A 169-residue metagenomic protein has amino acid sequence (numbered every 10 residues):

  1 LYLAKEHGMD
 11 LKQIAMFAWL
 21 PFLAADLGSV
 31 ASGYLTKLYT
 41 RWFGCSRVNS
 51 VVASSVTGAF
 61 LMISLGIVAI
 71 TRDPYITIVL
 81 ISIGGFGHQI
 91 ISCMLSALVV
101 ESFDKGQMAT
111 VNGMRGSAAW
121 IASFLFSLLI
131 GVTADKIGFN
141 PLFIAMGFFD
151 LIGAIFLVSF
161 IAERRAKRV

Functional and structural regions predicted by a protein language model:
L1-Q13: Short amphipathic helix-loop junctions that connect adjacent transmembrane helices in Major Facilitator Superfamily/SLC
L3-A4, L35-T36, T40, G131-G138: Interfacial helix-cap and linker-helix signal at transmembrane-aqueous boundaries of multi-pass secondary transporters
D10, S46-A53, V132-F149: A membrane-interface helix-boundary motif in multi-pass transporters
D10-I14, A18, T77, N112: Juxtamembrane helix-start elements in MFS-like secondary transporters
I14-T40: Transmembrane alpha-helices of Major Facilitator/SLC transporters
S29, V100-I137: A late C-terminal transmembrane helix in Major Facilitator Superfamily
R47-L95: C-terminal transmembrane helical hairpin of 12-TM major facilitator-type secondary transporters
L65-I70, G147-V169: Multi-pass alpha-helical transporter architecture, strongest for 12-TM Major Facilitator/SLC carriers used
